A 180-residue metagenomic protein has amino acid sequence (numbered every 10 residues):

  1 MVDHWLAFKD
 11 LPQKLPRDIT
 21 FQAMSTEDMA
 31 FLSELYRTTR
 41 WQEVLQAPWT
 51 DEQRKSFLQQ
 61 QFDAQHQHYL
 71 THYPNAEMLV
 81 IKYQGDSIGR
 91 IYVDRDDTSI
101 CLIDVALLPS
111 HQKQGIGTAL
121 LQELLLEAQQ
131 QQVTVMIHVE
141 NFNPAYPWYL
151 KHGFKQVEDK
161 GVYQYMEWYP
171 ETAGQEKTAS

Functional and structural regions predicted by a protein language model:
H4-F8, K14-L15, T26, E34-I103 (+7 more regions): Acetyl-CoA-dependent GNAT
L108-Q114, N141: Active-site acidic-Proline motif in GNAT/NAT acetyltransferases
K113-L126, K151: Conserved acetyl-CoA-binding loop-helix of GNAT-fold acetyltransferases
T118, N141-D159: Conserved active-site alpha-helix within GNAT-family acetyltransferase domains
A128-E140: Conserved GNAT acetyl-CoA-binding A-motif
